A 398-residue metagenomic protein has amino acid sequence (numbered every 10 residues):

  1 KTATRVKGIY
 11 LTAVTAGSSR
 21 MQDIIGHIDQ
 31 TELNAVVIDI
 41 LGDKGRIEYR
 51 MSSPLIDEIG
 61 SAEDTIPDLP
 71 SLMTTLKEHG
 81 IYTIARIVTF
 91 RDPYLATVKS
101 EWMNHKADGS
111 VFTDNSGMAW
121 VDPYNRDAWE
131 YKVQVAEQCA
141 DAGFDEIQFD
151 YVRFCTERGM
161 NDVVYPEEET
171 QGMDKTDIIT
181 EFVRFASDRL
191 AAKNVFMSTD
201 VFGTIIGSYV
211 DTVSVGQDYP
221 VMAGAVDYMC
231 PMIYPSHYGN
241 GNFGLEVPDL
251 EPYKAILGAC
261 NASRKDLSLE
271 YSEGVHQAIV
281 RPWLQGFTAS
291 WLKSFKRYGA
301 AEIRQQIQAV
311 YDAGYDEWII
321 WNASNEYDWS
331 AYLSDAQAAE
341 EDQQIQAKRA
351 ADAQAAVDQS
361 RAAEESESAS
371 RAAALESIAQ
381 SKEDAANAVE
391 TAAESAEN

Functional and structural regions predicted by a protein language model:
T2-A16, F90-D141: Active-site-adjacent "subsite" loops/lids of carbohydrate-active enzymes
G17-R20, G26-T31, T75, G117-V152 (+2 more regions): An active-site-proximal structural segment forming one wall of the substrate-binding cleft that immediately precedes
Q22-R46, D141-E146, Y228, V310-E317: Catalytic domains of carbohydrate-active enzymes, especially glycoside hydrolases
T31-I66, T156-Y165: Aromatic-lined carbohydrate-binding/catalytic grooves of carbohydrate-active enzymes
A35-I40, T65-F112, E146-D150: Glycine-rich, aromatic-flanked loop segments that form ligand/cofactor-binding clefts across common enzyme folds
Y82-D92, Q148, K175-V215, E273-F287: Aromatic-lined carbohydrate-recognition surfaces of secreted/lumenal glycan-active proteins
P93, T97-E101, E146-M173: Active-site-proximal loop/short-helix segments that contain or immediately flank catalytic acid/base residue(s)
V226-N240, P252-L257, A262-A356, E397-N398: Substrate-binding cleft of secreted/luminal carbohydrate-active enzymes
